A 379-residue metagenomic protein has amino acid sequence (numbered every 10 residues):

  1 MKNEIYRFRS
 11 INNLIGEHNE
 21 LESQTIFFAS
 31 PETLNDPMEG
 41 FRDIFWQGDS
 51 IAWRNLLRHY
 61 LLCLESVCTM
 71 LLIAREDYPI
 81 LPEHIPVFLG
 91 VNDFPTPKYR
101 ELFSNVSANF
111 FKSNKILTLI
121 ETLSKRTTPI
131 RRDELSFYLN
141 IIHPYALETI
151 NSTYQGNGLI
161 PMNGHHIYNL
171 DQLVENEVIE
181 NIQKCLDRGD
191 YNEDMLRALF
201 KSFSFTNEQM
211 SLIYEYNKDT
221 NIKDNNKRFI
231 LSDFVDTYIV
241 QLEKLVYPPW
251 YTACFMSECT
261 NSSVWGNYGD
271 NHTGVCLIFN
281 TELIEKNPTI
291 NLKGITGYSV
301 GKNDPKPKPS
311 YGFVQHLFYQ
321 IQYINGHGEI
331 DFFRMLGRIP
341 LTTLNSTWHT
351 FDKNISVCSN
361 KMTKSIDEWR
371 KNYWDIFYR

Functional and structural regions predicted by a protein language model:
M1-R379: Partner-binding and oligomerization surfaces adjacent to conserved cores of proteins that assemble macromolecular
